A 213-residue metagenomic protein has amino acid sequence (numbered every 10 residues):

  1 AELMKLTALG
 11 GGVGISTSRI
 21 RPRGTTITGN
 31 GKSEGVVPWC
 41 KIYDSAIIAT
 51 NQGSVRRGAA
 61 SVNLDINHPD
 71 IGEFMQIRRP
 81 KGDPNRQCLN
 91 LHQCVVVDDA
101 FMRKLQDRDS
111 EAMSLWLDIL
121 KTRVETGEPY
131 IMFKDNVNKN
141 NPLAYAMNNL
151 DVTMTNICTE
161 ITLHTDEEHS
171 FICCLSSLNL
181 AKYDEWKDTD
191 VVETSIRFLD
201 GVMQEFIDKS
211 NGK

Functional and structural regions predicted by a protein language model:
A1-V191, D208-K213: Active-site cavity-forming subdomains of large catalytic enzyme subunits
I196-K213: Internal maturation/activation junctions in enzymes
